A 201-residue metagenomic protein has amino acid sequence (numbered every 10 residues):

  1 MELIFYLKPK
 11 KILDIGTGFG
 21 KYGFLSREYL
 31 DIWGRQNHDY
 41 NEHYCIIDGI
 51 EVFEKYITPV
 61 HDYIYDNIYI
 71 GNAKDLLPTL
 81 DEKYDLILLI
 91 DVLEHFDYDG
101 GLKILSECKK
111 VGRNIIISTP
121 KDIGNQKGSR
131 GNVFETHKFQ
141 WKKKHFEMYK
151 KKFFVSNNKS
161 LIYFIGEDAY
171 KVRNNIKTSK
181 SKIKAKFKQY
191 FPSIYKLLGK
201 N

Functional and structural regions predicted by a protein language model:
M1-I4: Class I SAM-dependent methyltransferase Rossmann-like catalytic core, especially the SAM/SAH-binding loop
L7-I123: Conserved SAM-binding loop
K21, K74-P78, F96-N201: S-adenosyl-L-methionine-dependent methyltransferase catalytic module, highlighting the catalytic core
